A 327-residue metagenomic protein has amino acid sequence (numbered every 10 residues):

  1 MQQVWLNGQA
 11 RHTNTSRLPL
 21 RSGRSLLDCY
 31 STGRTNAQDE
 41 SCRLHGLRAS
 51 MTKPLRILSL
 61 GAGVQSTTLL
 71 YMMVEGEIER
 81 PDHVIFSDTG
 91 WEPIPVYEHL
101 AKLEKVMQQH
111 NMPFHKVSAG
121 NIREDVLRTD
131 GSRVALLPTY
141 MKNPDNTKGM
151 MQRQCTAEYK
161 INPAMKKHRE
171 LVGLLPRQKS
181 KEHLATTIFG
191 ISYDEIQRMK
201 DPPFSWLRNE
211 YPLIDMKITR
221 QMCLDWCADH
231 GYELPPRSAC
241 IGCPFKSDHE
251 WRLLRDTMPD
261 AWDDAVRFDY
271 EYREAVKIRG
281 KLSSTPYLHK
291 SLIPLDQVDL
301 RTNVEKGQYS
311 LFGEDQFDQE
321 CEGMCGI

Functional and structural regions predicted by a protein language model:
A10, P19, S25-L26: Intrinsically disordered, low-complexity segments enriched in serine/proline and basic residues
H12-N14, D28-Y30: Intrinsic-disorder-associated, low-complexity terminal segments enriched in Asp/Asn/His/Tyr and depleted of Lys/Arg
S16-R17, E320: Positively charged N-terminal leader segments that act as targeting/secretion signals
C29-Y30, C42-I327: Nucleotide-activated chemistry modules centered on ATP-dependent adenylation/adenylyltransferase
